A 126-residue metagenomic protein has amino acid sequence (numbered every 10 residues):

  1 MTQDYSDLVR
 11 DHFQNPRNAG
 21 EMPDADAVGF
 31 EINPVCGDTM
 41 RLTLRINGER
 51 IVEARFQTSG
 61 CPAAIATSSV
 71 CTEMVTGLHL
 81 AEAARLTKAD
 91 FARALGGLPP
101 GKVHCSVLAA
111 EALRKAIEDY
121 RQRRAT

Functional and structural regions predicted by a protein language model:
M1-P23, A27-F30, V52, L78-T126: C-terminal binding/interaction regions
M22, T39, P62: Gly/Ser/Thr-rich beta-alpha loop segments that engage phosphate groups in nucleotides
N33, D38-E49: Short beta-strand elements
C36, T58-T67, C105: Short, thiol/selenol-centered motifs that function as redox-active sites or metal-ligating centers
R45-N47, Q57, T76: Solvent-exposed residues in well-ordered beta-strands and their adjoining turns, especially edge/terminal strands
R50-R55, I65: Short small-residue beta-strand/loop micro-motif enriched in glycine and branched aliphatics
A63-L78: Alpha-helical support elements that line or immediately flank enzyme active sites and cofactor-binding pockets
